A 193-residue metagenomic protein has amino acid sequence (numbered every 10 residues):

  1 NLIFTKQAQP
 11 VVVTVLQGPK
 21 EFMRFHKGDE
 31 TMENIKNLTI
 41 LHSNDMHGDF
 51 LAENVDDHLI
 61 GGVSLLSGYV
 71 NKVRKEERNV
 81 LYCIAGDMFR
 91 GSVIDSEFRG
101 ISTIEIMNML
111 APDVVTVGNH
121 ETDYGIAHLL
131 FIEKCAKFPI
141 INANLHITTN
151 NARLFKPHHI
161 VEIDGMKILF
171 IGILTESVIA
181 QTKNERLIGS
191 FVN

Functional and structural regions predicted by a protein language model:
Q7-P10, F22: Cationic, low-complexity basic patches in intrinsically disordered or flexible, solvent-exposed regions
V12-T14, G18: Short, low-complexity intrinsically disordered segments enriched in A/P/G/S/L with frequent Arg, especially at protein
P19-T31: Short, Lys/Arg-enriched N-terminal segments with co-localized hydrophobic residues within the first ~10-30 amino acids
G28-N193: Acidic, metal/ion-coordinating pockets
